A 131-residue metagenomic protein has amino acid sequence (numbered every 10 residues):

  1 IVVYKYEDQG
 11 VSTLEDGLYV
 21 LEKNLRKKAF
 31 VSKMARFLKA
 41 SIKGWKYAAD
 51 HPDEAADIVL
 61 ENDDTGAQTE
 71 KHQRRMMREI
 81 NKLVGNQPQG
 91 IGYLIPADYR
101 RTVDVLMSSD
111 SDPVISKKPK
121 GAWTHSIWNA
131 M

Functional and structural regions predicted by a protein language model:
I1-Y6: Ligand-binding "clamshell"
D8-E15, P96-R100: Bilobed "Venus flytrap"/periplasmic-binding protein-like clamshell domains and structurally analogous long
L14, L21, Q87-G90, P119: Glycine-rich, flexible loop/turn motifs
E15-K33: A bilobed periplasmic-binding-protein/Venus flytrap-type ligand-binding module shared by bacterial periplasmic
V20, K27, Y93-P96, H125 (+1 more regions): Generic structural "secondary-structure junction" signal
K27-D112: Secondary-structure end/capping motifs
Y99-M131: Conserved C-terminal helix/tail region of periplasmic/extracytoplasmic solute-binding proteins
